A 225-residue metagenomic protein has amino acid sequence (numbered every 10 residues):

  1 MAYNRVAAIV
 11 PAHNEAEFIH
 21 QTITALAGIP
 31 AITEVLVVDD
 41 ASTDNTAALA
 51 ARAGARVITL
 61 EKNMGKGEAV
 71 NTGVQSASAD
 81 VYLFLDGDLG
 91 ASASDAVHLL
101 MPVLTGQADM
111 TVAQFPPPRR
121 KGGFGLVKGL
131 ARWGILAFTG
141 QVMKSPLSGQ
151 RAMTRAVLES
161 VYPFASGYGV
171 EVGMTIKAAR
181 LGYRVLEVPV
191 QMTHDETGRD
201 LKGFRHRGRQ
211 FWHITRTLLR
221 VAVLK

Functional and structural regions predicted by a protein language model:
M1-V6, P163-K225: Hydrophobic helical membrane-anchoring modules
N14-G28: Short, well-formed alpha-helical segments that are part of the catalytic scaffolds of diverse glycosyltransferases
E15-F18, S42, K66: Donor nucleotide-sugar binding loop of glycosyltransferases
T33-L36, A47-S76: Conserved donor nucleotide-binding strand/loop of the catalytic core
D39-A47, L89: A conserved acidic beta->alpha catalytic loop
L60, L85-G87: Catalytic metal- and UDP-sugar-binding loop of GT-A-like glycosyltransferases, i.e., residues flanking the conserved
K62-M64, E68-S76, A93-Y168, D195-R205 (+1 more regions): Acceptor/aglycone-binding surface of glycosyltransferases and processive sugar-polymer synthases
Y82: Short aromatic/hydrophobic "clamp" motif used to bind/position activated sugar donors
